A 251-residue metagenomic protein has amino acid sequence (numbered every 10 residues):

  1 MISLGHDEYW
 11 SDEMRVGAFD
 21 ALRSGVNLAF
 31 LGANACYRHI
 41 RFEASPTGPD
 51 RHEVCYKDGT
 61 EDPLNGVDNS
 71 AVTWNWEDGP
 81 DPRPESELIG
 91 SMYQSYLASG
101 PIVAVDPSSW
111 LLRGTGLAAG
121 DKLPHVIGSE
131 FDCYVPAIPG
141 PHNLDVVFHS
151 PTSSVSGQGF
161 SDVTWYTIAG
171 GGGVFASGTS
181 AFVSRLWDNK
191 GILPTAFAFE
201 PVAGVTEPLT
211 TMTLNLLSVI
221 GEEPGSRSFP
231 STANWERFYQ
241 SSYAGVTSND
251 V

Functional and structural regions predicted by a protein language model:
M1-R38, L216: Short alpha-beta junction capping motif
A33, D58-G59, T179: Active-site donor-binding loop signature of nucleotide-sugar glycosyltransferases
I40-C55, Q94-A98, I102-V251: Extracellular ligand-binding/catalytic regions of CAZymes and related secreted enzymes and adhesion modules
P46-T73: Acidic, Ser/Thr-rich peripheral helices and adjacent loops at domain boundaries
T60-N65, W74, R83, S108 (+1 more regions): Helical cap/lid subdomain of alpha/beta-hydrolase-fold lipid enzymes that gates access to the catalytic pocket
W74-R83, S91-Q94: Secreted, luminal/periplasmic, and some membrane-associated catalytic domains that remodel anionic oxygen-ester
S86: A conserved mid-domain beta-alpha-beta active-site/ligand-binding segment of alpha/beta enzyme cores
